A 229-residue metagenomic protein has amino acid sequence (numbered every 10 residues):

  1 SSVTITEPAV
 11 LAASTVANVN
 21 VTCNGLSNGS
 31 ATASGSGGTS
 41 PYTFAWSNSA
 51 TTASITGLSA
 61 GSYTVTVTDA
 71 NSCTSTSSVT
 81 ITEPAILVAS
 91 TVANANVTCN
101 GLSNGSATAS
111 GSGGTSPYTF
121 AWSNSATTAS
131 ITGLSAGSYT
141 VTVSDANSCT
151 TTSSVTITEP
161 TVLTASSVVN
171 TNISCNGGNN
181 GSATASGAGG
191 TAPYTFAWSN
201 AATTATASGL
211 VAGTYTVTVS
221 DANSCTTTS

Functional and structural regions predicted by a protein language model:
S1-S229: Proline- and Ser/Thr-rich low-complexity, intrinsically disordered segments
